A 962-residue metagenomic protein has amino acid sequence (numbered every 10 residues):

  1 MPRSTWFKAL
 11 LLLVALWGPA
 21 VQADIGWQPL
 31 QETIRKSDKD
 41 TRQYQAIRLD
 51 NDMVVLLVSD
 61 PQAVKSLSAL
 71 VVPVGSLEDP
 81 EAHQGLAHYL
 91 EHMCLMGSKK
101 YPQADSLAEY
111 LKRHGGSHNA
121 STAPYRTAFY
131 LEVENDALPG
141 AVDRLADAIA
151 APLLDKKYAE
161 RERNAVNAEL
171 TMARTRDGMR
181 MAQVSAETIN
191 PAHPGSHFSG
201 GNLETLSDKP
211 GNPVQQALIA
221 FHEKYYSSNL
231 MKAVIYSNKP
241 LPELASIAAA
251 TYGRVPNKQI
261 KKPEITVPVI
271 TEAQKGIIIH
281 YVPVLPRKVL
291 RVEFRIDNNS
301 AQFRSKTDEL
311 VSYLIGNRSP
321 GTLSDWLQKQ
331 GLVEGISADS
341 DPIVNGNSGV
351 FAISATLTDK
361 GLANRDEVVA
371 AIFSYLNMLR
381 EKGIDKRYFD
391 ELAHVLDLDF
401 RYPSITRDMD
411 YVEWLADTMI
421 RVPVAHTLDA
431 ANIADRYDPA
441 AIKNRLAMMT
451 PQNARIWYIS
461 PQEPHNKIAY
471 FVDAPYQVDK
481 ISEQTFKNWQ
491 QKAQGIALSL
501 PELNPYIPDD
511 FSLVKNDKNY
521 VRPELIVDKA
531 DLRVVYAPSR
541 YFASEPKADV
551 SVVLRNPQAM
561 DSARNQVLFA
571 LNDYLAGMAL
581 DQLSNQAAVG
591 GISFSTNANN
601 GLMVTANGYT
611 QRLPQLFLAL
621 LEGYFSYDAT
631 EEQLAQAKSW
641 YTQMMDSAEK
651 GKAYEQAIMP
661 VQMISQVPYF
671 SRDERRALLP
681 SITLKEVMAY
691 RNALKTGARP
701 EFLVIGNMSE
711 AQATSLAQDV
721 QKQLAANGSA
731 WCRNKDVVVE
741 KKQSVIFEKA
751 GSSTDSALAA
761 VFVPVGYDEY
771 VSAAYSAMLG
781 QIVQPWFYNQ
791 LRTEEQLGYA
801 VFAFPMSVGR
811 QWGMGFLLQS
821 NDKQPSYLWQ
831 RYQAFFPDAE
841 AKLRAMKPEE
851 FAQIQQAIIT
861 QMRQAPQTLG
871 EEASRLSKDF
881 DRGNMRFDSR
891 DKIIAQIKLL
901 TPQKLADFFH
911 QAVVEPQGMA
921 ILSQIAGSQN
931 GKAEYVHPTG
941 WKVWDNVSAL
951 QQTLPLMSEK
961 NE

Functional and structural regions predicted by a protein language model:
M1-L10: Bacterial N-terminal signal peptides that target proteins for export
A15-A20: N-terminal signal peptide c-region/cleavage motif recognized by signal peptidases
D24-L30, V234, R387-Y541, K652 (+5 more regions): C-terminal regions of mature proteins
S37-L67: Mature N-terminal segment immediately following signal peptide/propeptide cleavage in secreted/periplasmic
V58, A63-E81, G85-Y89, Q103-A148 (+11 more regions): M16 family metallopeptidases and their MPP-like homologs
R163-T171, D177-S228, Y236-A249, P256-T266 (+3 more regions): Hydrophobic, small-residue-rich alpha-helical packing segments that form membrane-like cores
A245-K261, L716-W731: Glycine-centered hinge/linker elements that transmit conformational signals in sensory and ligand-binding systems
P286, L290-F294, N298-I315, G321: Extended catalytic-interface subdomain
